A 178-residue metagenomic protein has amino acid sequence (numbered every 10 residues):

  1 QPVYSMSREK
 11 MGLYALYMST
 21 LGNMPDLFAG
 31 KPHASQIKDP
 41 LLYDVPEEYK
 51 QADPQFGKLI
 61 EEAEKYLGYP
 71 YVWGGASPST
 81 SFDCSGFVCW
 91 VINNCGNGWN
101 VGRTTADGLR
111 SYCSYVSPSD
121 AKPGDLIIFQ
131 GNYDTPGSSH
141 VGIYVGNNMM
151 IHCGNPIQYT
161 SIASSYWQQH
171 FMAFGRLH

Functional and structural regions predicted by a protein language model:
Q1-P70, Q169-H178: Intrinsically disordered, low-complexity, Pro/Ser/Thr/Asn/Gly/Ala-rich spacer/linker segments adjacent to signal
Y69-P123, F171: Catalytic cysteine-centered active-site loop
G75, G131-Y133, H178: Short, well-ordered turn and helix-capping elements at secondary-structure junctions
N97-T160: ...with weaker cross-activation on analogous glycine-rich loops/strands in unrelated enzymes
S164-S165: Short, exposed beta-strand-loop hairpins at the edges of beta-sheets in extracellular/periplasmic proteins
